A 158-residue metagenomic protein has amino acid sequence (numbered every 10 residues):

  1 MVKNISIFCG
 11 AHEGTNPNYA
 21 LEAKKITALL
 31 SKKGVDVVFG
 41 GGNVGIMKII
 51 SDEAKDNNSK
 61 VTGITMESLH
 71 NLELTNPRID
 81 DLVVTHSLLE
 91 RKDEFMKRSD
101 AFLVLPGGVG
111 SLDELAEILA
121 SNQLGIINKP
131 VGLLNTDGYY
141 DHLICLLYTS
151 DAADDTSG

Functional and structural regions predicted by a protein language model:
V2-R98, D137-S150: A cross-family phosphate/adenosyl-ligand binding-site feature
D36, F102, G132: Short aromatic/hydrophobic contact patches that present stacked aromatics for nucleic-acid/ligand binding
A54, L88-L89, G108-D113, P130-L133: A general structural signal for short secondary-structure boundary/capping elements
T65, L105, L119-I144: Short, acidic/small-residue loops that bind anionic groups at enzyme active sites
K92-N122: Active-site/ligand-binding-proximal alpha/beta "capping" segment
Y148-G158: Single conserved hydrophobic/aromatic residue that forms the stacking wall/gate of nucleotide- or nucleobase-binding
